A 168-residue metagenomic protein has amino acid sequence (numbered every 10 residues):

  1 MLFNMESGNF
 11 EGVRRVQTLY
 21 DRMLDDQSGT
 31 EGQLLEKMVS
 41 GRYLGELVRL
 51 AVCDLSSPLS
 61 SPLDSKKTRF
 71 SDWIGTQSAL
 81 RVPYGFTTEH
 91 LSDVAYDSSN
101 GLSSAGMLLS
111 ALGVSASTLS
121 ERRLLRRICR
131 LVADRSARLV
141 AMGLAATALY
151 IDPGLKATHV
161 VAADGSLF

Functional and structural regions predicted by a protein language model:
M1-E11: Histidine/cysteine- and/or acidic
D21-F168: ATP-binding/phosphotransfer module of carbohydrate and carboxylate kinases, centering on a glycine-rich
